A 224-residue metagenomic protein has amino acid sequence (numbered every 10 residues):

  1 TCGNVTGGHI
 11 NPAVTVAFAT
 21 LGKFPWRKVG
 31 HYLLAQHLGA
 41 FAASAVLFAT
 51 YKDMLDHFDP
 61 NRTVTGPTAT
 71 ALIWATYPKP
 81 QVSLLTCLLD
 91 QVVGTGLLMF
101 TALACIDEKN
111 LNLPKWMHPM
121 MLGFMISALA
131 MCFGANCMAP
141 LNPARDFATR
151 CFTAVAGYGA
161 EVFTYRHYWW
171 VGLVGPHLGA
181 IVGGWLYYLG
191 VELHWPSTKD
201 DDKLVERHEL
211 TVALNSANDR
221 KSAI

Functional and structural regions predicted by a protein language model:
T1-I224: Membrane-interface helix-loop junctions and terminal tails of multi-pass membrane proteins
